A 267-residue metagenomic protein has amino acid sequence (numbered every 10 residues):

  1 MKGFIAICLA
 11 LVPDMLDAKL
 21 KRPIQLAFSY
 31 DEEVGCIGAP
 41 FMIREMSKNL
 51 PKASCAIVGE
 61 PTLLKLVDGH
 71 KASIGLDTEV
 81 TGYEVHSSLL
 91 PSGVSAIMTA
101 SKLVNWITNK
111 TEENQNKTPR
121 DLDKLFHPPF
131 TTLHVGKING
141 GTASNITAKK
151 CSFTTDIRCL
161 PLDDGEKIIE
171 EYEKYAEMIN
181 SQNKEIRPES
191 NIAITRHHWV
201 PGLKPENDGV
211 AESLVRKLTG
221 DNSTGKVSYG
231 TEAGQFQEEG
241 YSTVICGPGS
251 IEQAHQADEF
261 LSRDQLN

Functional and structural regions predicted by a protein language model:
K2-G75: Acidic/histidine-rich catalytic neighborhood of metal-dependent amide-processing enzymes
G75-N267: Metal-dependent amide/peptide-bond hydrolase catalytic core, centered on the "pita-bread" metallohydrolase fold
